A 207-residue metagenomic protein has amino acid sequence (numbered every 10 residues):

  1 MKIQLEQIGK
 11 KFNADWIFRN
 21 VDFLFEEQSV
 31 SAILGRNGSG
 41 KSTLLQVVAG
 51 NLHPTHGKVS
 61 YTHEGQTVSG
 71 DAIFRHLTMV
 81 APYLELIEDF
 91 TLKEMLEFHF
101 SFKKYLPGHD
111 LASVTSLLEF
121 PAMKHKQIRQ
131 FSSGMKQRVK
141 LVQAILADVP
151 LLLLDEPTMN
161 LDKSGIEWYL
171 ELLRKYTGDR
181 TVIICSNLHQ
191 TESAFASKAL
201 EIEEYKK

Functional and structural regions predicted by a protein language model:
I3, F18-N20: Conserved structural motif at the start of ABC-family nucleotide-binding domains
L34-R36: The feature captures the beta-strand-to-loop junction immediately N-terminal to the Walker
A49: Helix-to-loop junction immediately C-terminal to a conserved catalytic motif
G57-I73: Conserved ABC transporter NBD signature motif
Y83, E88-K104: Q-loop/switch helix immediately C-terminal to the Walker
E97, G108-K124: Conserved ABC ATPase "signature" region
L141: Hydrophobic anchor residue at the start of the ABC signature
L152-E156: Catalytic Walker B motif of ABC-type/P-loop ATPase nucleotide-binding domains
